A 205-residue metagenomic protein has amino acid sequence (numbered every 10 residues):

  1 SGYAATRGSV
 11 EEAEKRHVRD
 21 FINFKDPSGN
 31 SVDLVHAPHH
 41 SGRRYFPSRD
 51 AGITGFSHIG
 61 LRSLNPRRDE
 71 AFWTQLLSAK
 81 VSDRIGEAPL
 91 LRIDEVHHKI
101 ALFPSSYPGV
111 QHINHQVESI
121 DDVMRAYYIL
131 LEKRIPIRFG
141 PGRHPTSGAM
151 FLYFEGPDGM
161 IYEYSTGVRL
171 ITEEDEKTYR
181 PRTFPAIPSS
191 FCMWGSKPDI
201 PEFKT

Functional and structural regions predicted by a protein language model:
S1-S28, S63-R67, H115-Y162, T166-T205: Vicinal oxygen chelate
A13-K15, L61-H98, F103: Core segments of cupin and vicinal oxygen chelate
V18, G55, I85, V96 (+2 more regions): Exposed loop/turn and edge beta-strand positions of beta-sandwich/beta-sheet ligand-binding modules
F24-F46, P89: Short, structured interface segments
V32, S82, Y162-E163: Generic structural signal for well-ordered beta-strand positions
A37-R67, K80, H97, P108-Q116 (+1 more regions): N-terminal beta-strand motif that seeds the catalytic metal site of vicinal oxygen chelate
